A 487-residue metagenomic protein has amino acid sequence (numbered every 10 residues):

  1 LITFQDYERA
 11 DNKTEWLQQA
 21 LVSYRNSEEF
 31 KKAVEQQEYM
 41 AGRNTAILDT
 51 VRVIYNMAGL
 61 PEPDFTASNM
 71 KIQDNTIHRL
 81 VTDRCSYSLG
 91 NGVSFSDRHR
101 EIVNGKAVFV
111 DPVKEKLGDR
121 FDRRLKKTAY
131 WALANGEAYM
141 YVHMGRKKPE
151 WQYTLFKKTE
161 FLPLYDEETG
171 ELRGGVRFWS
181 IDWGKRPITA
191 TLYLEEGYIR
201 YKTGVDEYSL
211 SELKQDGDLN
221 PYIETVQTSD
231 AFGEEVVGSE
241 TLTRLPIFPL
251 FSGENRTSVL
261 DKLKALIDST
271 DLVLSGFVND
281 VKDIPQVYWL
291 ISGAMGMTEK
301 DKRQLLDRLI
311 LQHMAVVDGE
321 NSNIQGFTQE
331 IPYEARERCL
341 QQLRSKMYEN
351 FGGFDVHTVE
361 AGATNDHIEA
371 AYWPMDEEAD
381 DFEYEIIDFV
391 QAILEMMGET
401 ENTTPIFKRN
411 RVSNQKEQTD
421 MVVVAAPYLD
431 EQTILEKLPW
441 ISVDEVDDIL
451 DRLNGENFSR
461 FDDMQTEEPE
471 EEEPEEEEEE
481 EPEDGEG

Functional and structural regions predicted by a protein language model:
L1-F156, L172, D484: Extended, helix-rich architectural segments
L1-V51, N255-A265, L290-V317, K346 (+2 more regions): Short N-terminal secondary-structure initiator segments
K13, L17, N26, F109 (+7 more regions): Alpha-helical structural motif
S27-E28, A58-P61, S88, G92 (+10 more regions): Short secondary-structure junctions and interdomain/linker hinges
N104, V108, E115-R120, K127-T128 (+5 more regions): Generic amphipathic alpha-helical segments used as scaffolds and interaction surfaces in large, multi-domain proteins
A129, A134, Y139-S252: Extended, regular secondary-structure scaffolds
V226-A363: Extended, charged amphipathic alpha-helical segments
D301-G319, I331-G487: C-terminal helix-loop subdomains that flank or include functional centers
